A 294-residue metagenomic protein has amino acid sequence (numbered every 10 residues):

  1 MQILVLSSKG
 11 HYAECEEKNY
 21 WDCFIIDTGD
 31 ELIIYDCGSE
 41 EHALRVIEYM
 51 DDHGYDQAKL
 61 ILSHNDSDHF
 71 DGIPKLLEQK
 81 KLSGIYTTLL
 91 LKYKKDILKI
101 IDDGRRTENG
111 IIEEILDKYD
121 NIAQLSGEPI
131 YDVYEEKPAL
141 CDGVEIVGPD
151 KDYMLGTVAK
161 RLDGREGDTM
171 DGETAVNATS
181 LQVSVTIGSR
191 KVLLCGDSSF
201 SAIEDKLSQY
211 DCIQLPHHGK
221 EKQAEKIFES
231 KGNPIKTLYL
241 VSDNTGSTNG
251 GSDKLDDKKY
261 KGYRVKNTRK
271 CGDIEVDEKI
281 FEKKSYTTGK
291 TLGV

Functional and structural regions predicted by a protein language model:
M1-Y55, G127-Q209, K220, V276-V294: Core dinuclear metal-dependent hydrolase active-site scaffold
Y20, E40-H42, N65-D71, K92-K95 (+4 more regions): Active-site environment of divalent metal-dependent phosphoester hydrolases
C23-I26, D71-L77, E225-K231: Histidine-anchored nucleotide/phosphate-binding helix
E31, E41-K92, L207-K220, N233-L238: Active-site metal-binding motif and surrounding structural segment of the metallo-beta-lactamase
V46-E48, I73-K75, L98-K99, D205-L207 (+2 more regions): Short amphipathic alpha-helical segments
S83-G84, L89-E145, K206, I235-V294: Binuclear metal-ion centers of metallo-dependent hydrolases, dominated by the metallo-beta-lactamase
V176, G232-N233: Extracellular/periplasmic catalytic domains that process cell-envelope and extracellular macromolecules
K191, Q209-C212, E221-G232, N249-D256: C-terminal or late-domain output modules
